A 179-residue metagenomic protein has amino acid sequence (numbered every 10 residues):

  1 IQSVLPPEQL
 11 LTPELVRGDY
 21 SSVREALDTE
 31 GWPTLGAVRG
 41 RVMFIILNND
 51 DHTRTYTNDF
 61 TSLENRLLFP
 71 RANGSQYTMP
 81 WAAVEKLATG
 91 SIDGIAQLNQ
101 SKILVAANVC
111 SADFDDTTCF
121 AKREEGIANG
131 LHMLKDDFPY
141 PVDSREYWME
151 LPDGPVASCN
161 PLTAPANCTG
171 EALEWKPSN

Functional and structural regions predicted by a protein language model:
I1-N179: Catalytic cores of phosphodiester-bond hydrolases, prominently lipid phosphodiesterases
